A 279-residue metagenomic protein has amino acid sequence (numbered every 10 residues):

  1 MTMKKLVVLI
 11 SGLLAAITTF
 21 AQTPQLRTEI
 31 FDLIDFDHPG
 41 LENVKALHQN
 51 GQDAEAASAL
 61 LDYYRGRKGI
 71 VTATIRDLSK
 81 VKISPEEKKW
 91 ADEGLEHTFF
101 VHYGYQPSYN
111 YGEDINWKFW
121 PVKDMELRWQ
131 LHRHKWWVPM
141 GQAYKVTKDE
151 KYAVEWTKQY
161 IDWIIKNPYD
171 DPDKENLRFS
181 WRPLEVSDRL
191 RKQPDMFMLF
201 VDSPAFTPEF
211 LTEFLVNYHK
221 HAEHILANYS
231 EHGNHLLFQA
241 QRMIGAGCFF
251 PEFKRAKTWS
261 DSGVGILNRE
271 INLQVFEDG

Functional and structural regions predicted by a protein language model:
M1-T23: Bacterial Sec-dependent N-terminal signal peptides
K4-K5, R27, R76, R133-K135 (+1 more regions): Basic side chains
Q22-H102: Extreme N-terminal leader/anchor segments
F99-W117, L131: Short alpha-helical hairpin
Y109-Y111, K123-G279: Aromatic-lined, polymer-binding surfaces characteristic of secreted/periplasmic polysaccharide-degrading enzymes
